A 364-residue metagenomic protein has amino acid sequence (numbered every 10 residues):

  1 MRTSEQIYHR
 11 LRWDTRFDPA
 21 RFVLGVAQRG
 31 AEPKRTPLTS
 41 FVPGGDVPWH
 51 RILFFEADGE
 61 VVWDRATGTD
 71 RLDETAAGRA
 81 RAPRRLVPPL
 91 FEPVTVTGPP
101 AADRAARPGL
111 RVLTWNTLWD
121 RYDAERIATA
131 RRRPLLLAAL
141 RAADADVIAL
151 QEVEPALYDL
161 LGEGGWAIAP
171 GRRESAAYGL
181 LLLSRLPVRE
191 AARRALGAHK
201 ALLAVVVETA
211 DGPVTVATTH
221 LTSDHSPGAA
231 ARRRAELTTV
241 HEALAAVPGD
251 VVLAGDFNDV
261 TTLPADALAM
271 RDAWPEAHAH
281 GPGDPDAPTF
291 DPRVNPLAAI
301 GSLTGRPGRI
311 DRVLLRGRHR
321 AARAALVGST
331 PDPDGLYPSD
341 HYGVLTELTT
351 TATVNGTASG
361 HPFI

Functional and structural regions predicted by a protein language model:
M1-G45, F54, D58-L90: Glycine-rich, low-complexity intrinsically disordered segments
F55-D58, Q151, R194, T222 (+3 more regions): Conserved residues at the C-terminal ends of beta-strands
R84-A105, R141, V147-S223, R323: Structured beta-strand-rich core segments of catalytic domains in phosphoester-bond hydrolases
V87-A102, R193, A246-V251, D259-I364: Metal-dependent phosphoester-hydrolase catalytic domains
G109, T114-P134, T222-R232: Acidic/histidine-rich helix-loop elements that form or flank divalent-metal/phosphate-binding sites at the catalytic
R111-T117, L136-Y158, L183, V205 (+5 more regions): Active-site beta-strand/loop signature of hydrolases that rely on acidic residues for catalysis
W119-Y122, E154-D159, S175, D224-S226 (+3 more regions): Active-site environment of divalent metal-dependent phosphoester hydrolases
A128-L135, V153, G197, A231-T239 (+2 more regions): Soluble or luminal CAZymes and related metallo-dependent hydrolases
